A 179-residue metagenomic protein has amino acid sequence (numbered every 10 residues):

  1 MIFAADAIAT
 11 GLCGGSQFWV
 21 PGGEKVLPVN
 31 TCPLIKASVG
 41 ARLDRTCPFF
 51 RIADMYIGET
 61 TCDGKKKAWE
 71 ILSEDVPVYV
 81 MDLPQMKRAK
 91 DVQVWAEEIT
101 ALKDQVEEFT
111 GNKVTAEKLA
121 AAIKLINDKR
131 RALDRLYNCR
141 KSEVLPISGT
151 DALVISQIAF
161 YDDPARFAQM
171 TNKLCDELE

Functional and structural regions predicted by a protein language model:
M1-A121: Trp/Phe/Arg-rich N-terminal binding region typifying the photolyase-homology
T100, D104-E179: A charged, amphipathic alpha-helical module
